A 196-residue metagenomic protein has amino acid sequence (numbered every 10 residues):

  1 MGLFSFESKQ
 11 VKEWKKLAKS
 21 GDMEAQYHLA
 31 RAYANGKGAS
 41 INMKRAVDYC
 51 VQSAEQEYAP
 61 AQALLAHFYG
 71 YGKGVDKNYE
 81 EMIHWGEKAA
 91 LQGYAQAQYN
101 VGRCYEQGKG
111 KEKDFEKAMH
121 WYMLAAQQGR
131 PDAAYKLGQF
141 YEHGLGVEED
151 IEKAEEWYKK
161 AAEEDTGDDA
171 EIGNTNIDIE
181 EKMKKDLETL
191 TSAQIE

Functional and structural regions predicted by a protein language model:
G2-F6, A162-E196: Terminal, low-structured helical/coil segments at or just beyond the last alpha-helical repeat
G2-K37: N-terminal segments that cap or nucleate solenoid repeat domains
K19-D22, N35-K37, N42, E55-Y58 (+9 more regions): Short helix-capping/linker turns of helical repeat alpha-solenoids
H28-N35, A39, L64-Y71, V75 (+5 more regions): Hydrophobic face of amphipathic alpha-helices that form TPR/SEL1-like repeat modules and related alpha-solenoid
Y135, K159: P-loop/Walker A NTP-binding region and its immediately flanking N-terminal helices in P-loop NTPase folds
